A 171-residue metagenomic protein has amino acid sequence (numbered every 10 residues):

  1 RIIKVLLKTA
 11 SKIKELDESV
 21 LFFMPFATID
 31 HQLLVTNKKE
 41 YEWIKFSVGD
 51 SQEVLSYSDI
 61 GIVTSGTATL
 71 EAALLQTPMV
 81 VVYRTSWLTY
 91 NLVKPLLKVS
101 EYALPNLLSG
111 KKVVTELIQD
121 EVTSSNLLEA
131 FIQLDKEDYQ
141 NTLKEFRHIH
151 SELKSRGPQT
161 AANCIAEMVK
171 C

Functional and structural regions predicted by a protein language model:
R1-C171: Nucleotide-activated sugar donor-binding and catalytic core shared by glycosyltransferases and related lipid-linked
